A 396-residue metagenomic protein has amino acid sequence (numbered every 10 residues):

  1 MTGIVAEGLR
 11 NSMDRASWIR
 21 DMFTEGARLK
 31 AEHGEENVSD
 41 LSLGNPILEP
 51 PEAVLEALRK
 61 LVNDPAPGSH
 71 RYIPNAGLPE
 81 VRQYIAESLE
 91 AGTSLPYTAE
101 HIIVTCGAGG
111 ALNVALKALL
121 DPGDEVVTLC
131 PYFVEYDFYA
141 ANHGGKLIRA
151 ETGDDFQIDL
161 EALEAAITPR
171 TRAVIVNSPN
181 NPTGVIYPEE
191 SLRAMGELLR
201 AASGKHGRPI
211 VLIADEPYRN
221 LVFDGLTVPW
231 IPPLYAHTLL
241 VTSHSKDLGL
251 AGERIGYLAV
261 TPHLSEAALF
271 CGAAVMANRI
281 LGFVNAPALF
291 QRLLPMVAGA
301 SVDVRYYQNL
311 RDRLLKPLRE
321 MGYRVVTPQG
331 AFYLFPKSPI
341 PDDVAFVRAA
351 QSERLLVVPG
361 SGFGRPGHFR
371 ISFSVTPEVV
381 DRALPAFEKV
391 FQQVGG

Functional and structural regions predicted by a protein language model:
T2-G107, V114, F290, V297-V304 (+1 more regions): N-terminal small-domain helix-loop-helix segment of the aminotransferase-like
R28-G34, G92-S94, L198-P209, P262-A268 (+1 more regions): Alpha-helix termini
V38-D40, V241, R324-Q329, S361-G362: Short beta-strand
P67-G207, R219-L234, L239, V380: Conserved core of the PLP fold type I
E87, E164, G299, R348 (+2 more regions): PLP-dependent enzyme catalytic core of the Aspartate aminotransferase-like
A236-Q308, D312: Conserved core segment of the aminotransferase class I/II
A288-P295, Y307-R319, V325-K337, G367: Conserved glycine-rich beta-strand-loop-beta hairpin in the small C-terminal domain of fold type I
